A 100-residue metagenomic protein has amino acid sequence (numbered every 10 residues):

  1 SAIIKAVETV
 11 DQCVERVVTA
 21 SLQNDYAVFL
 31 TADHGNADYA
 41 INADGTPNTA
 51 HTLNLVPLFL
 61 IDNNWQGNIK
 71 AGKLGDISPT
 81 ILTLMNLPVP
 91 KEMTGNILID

Functional and structural regions predicted by a protein language model:
S1-D100: Feature captures the catalytic ectodomains and active-site-proximal regions of enzymes that hydrolyze or transfer
